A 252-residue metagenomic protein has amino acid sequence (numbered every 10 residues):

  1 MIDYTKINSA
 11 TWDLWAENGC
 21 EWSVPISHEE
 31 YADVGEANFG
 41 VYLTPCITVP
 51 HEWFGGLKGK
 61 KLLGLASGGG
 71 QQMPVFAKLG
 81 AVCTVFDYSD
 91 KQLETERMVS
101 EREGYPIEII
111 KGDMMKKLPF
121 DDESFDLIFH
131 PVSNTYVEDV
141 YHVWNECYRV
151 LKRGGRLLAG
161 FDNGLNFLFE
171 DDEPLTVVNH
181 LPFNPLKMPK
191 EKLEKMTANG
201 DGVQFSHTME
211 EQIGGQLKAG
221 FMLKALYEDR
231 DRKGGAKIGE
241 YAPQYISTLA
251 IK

Functional and structural regions predicted by a protein language model:
I26-K60: Conserved alpha-helix/loop element of class I SAM-dependent methyltransferases that forms part of the SAM/SAH-binding
G55, K60-K117: Class I SAM-dependent methyltransferase SAM/SAH-binding core
M115-I128: A short acidic, Gly/Pro-enriched loop at the edge of an enzyme's catalytic core that lines a small-molecule cofactor
D126-Y141: A short SAM/SAH-binding and catalytic strip from SAM-dependent methyltransferases
Y141-R156: A short glycine-rich, Lys/Arg-flanked "PGG" loop and its adjoining helix->strand segment in the class I
R156-K190: Conserved class I S-adenosyl-L-methionine
V203-L226: Short alpha-helix
A219-F221, A236-K252: Core SAM-dependent methyltransferase catalytic element
